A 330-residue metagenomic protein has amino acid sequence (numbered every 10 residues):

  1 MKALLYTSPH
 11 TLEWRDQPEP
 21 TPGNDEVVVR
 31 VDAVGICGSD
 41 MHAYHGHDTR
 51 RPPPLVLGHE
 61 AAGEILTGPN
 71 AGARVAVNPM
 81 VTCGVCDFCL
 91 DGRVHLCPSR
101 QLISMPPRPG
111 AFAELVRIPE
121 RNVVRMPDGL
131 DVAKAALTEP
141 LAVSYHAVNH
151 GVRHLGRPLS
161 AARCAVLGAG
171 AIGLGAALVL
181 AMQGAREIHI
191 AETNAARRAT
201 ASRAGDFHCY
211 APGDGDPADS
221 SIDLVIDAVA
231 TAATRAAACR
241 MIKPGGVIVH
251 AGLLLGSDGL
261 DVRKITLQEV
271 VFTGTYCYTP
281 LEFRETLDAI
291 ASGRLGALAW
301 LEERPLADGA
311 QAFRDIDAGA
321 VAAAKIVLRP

Functional and structural regions predicted by a protein language model:
P18-V34, D48-D87, P127-G129: Glycine-rich beta-strand-centered segment in the early N-terminal region that forms part of a ligand/cofactor-binding
E60, A73-R74, F88, V94 (+3 more regions): Residue-level marker of beta-strand positions
C83-L167: NAD(P)H dinucleotide-binding glycine-rich loop of Rossmann-like/cofactor-binding domains, especially the beta1-alpha1
L130-G213: Mid-domain Rossmann-like dinucleotide-binding core that forms the NAD(H)/NADP(H) cofactor-binding site
H154-S160, Q183, A195-V271: Glycine-rich cofactor phosphate-binding loops and adjacent beta1-alpha1 units of small-molecule cofactor enzyme domains
A236, P280, R284-P330: C-terminal hydrophobic helical "lid"/dimerization subdomain of Rossmann-like NAD(P)H-dependent oxidoreductases
V247, L260-A299: Rossmann-fold dehydrogenase core element
